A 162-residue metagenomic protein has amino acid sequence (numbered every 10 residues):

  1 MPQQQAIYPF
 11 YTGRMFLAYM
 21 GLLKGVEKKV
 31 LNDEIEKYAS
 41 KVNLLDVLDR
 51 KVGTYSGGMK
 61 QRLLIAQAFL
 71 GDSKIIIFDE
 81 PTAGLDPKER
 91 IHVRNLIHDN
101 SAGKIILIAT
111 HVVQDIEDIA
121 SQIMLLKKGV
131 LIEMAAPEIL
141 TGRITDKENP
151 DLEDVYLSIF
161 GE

Functional and structural regions predicted by a protein language model:
A18, L22, K29-V47: Conserved ABC ATPase "signature" region
K51-Y55: Conserved ABC ATPase signature
I76-E80: Catalytic Walker B motif of ABC-type/P-loop ATPase nucleotide-binding domains
R90-A102: Helical segment within the ABC ATPase nucleotide-binding domain
I116-D118: A short, surface-exposed alpha-helical micro-motif characterized by mixed small hydrophobic and charged/polar residues
M134-A135: ABC ATPase "signature
